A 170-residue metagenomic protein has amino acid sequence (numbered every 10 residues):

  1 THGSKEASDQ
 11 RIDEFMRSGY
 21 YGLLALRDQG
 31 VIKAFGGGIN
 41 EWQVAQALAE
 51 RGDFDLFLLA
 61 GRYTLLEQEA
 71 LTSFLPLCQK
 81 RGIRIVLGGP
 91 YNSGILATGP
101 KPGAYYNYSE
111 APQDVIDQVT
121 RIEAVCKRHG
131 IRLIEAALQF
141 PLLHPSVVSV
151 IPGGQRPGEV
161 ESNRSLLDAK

Functional and structural regions predicted by a protein language model:
H2-K170: Beta/alpha (TIM)-barrel catalytic core signal, keyed to glycine-rich beta->alpha loops juxtaposed to Asp/Glu that bind
